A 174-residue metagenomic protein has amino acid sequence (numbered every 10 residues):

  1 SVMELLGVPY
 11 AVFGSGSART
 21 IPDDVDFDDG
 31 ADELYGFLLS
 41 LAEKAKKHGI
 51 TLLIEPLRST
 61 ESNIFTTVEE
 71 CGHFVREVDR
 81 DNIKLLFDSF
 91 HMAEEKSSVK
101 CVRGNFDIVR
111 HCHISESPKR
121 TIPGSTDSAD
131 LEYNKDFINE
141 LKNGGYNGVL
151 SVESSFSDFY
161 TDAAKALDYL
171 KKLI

Functional and structural regions predicted by a protein language model:
S1-K84, E94: Active-site acidic/histidine proton-transfer and metal-coordination neighborhood in alpha/beta enzyme cores
G7-V8, F65-F87, A93-I174: Histidine-acidic metal/acid-base catalytic patches
